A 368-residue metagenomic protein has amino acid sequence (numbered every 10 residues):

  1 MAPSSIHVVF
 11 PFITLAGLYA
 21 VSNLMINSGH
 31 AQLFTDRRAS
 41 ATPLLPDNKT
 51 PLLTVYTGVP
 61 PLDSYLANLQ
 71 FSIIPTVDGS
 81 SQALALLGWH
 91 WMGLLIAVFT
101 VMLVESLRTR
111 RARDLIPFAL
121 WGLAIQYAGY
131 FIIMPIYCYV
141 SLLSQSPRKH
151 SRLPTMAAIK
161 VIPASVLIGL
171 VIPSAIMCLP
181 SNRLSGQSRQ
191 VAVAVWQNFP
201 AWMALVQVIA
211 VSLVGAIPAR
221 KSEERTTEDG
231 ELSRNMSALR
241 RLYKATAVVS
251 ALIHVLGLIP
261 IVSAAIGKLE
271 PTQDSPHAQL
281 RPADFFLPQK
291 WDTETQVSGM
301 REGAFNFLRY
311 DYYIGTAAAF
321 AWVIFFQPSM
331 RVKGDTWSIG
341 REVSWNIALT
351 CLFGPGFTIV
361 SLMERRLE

Functional and structural regions predicted by a protein language model:
M1-E368: Long, hydrophobic alpha-helical transmembrane bundles and adjoining juxtamembrane helices/loops of multi-pass integral
